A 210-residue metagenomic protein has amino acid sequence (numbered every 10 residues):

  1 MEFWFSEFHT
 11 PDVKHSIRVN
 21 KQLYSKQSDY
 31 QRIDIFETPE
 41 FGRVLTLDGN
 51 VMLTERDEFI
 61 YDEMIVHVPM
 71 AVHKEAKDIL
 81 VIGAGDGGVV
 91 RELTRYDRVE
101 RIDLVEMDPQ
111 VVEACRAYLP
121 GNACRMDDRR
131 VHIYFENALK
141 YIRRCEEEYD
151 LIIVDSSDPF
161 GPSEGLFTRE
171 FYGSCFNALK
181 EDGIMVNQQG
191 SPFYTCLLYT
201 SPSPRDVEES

Functional and structural regions predicted by a protein language model:
M1-T38: N-terminal auxiliary segments of SAM/dcSAM-dependent transferases
E2-W4, L53-N187, Y194-T195: The AdoMet/dcAdoMet-binding core of the Class I SAM-like
T38, D57-I60, T200: A short, sequence-level motif marking secondary-structure junctions
E40-F41, E181: Short strand-connecting beta-turns/loops that link adjacent beta-strands
T46-L47: A general beta-strand register signal
Y199-S210: Single conserved hydrophobic/aromatic residue that forms the stacking wall/gate of nucleotide- or nucleobase-binding
